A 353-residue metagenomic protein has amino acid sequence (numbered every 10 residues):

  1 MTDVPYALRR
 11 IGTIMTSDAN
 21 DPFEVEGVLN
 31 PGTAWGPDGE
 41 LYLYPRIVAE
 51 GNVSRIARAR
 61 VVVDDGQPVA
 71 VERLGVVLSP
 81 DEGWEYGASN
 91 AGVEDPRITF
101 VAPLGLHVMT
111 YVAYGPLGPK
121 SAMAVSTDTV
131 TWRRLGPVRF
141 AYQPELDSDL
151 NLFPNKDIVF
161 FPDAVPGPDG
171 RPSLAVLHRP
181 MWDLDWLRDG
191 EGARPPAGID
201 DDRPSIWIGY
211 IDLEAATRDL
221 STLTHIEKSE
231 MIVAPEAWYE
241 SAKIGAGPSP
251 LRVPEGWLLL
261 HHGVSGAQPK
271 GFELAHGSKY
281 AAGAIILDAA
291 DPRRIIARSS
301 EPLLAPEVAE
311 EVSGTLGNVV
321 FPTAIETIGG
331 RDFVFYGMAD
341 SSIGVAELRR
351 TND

Functional and structural regions predicted by a protein language model:
M1-E26, N30, A34-A91, F100-I158 (+3 more regions): Beta-rich carbohydrate-recognition and catalytic domains
G245: Short, conserved clusters of charged catalytic residues that mark active-site and nucleotide-handling motifs
I325-T327: Electrostatic interaction modules used in gene-expression and signaling proteins
